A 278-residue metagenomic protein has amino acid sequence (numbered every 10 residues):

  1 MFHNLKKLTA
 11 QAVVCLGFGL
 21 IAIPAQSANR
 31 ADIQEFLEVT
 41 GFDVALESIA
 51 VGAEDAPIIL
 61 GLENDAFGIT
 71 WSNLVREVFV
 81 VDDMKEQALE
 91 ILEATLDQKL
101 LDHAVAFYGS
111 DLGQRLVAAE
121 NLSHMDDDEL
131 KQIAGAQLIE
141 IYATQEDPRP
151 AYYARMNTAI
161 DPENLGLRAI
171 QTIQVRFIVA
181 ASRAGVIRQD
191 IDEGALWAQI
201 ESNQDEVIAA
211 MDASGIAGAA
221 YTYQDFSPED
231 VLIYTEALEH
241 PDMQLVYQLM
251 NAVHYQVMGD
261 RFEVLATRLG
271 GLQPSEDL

Functional and structural regions predicted by a protein language model:
F2-A12: Bacterial N-terminal signal peptides that target proteins for export
A22-A25: N-terminal signal peptide c-region/cleavage motif recognized by signal peptidases
A28-L130, L265: N-terminal Sec/ER secretory leader and immediately downstream segment of secreted/extracellular precursors
A31, E35, T70, D83 (+12 more regions): Extracytoplasmic/secreted proteins, especially bacterial periplasmic and envelope-associated proteins
T40, N73-F79, A88-L92, H103 (+5 more regions): Second-shell loop/turn segments in exported
A119, H124-Q132, A136-L138, A143-T144 (+2 more regions): Outer-membrane beta-barrel domain signature
M125-Q224: Extended amphipathic alpha-helical interaction segments
D205-L278: A cross-kingdom marker for long, charged
